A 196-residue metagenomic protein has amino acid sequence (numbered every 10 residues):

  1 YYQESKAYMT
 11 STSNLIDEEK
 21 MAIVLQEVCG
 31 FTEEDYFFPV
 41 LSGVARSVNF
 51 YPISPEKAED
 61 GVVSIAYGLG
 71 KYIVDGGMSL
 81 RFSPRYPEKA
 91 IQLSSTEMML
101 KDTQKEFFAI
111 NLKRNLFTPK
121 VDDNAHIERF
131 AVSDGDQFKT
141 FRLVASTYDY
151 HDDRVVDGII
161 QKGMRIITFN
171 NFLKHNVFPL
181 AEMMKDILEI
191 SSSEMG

Functional and structural regions predicted by a protein language model:
Y1-G196: Conserved mixed alpha/beta core segments that line enzyme active sites in large multi-domain catalysts
